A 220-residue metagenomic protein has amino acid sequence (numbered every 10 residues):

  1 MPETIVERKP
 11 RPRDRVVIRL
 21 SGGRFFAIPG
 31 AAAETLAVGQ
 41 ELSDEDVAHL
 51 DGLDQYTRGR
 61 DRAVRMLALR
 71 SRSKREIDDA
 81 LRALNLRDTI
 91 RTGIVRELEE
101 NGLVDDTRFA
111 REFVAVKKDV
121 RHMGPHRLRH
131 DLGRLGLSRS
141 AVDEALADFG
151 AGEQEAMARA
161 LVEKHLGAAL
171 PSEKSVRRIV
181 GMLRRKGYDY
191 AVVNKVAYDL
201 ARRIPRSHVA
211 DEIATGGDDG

Functional and structural regions predicted by a protein language model:
M1-G220: An alpha-helical, amphipathic repeat domain used for nucleic-acid recognition, typified by the mTERF helical solenoid
